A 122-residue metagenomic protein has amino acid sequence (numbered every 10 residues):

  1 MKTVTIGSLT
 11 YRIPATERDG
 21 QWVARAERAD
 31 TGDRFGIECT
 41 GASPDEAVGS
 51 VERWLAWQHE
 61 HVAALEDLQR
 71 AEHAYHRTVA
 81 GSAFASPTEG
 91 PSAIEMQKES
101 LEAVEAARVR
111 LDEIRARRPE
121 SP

Functional and structural regions predicted by a protein language model:
M1-Q21: Short N-terminal "domain-start" leader segments that mark the transition from disordered tails or signal peptides into
A15-F35, V79: Short aromatic-glycine-(Arg/Gly/Cys) micro-motifs in beta-strand/loop hairpins
A29-R34, V62, S86-P91: Acidic, low-complexity, intrinsically disordered interaction modules
A29-R53, W57, M96: A short, exposed loop/beta-hairpin motif centered on an aromatic-Gly-Thr core
R53-H73: Short, charge/polar-rich alpha-helical segments
H61, M96-P122: Amphipathic alpha-helical coiled-coil segments
A80-E95, E120: Charged, low-complexity interaction regions
